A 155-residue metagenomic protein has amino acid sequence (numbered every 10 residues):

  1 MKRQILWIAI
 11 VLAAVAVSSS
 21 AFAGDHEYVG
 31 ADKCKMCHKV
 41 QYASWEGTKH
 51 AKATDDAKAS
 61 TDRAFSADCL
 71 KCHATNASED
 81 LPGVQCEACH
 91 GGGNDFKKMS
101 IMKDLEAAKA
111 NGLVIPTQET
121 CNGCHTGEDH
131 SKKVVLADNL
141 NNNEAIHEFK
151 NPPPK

Functional and structural regions predicted by a protein language model:
R3-W7, A21-K155: Short sequence/structural segments immediately N-terminal
A16-S18: N-terminal signal peptide c-region/cleavage motif recognized by signal peptidases
